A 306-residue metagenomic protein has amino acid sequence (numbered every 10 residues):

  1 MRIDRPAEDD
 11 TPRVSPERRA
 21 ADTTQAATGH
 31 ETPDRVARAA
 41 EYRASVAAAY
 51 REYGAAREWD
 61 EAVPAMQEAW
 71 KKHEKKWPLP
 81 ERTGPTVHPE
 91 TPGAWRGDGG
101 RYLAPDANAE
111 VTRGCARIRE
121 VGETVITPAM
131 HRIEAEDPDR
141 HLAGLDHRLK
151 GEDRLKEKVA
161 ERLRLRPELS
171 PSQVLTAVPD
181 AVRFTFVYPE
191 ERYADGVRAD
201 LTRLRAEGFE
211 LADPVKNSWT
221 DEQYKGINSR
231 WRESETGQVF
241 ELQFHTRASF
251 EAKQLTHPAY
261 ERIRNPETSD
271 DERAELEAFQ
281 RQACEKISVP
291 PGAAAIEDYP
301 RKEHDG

Functional and structural regions predicted by a protein language model:
R2-G84: Intrinsically disordered, low-complexity, hydrophilic segments
R2-P16, P78-A177, P266-S269, R273 (+1 more regions): Charge-rich, low-complexity segments
T28, R51-A55, L103-C115, R183-T185: Charged, low-complexity surface segments at secondary-structure and domain boundaries
R38, G114-V125, P189-G196: Short amphipathic alpha-helical segments
S45, V125-E136, A199-E207: Generic non-transmembrane alpha-helical segments
A56, D139-H141, E210: Short coil/loop linkers at secondary-structure junctions
L169-G306: Long beta-strand-rich cores associated with HINT superfamily self-processing modules
